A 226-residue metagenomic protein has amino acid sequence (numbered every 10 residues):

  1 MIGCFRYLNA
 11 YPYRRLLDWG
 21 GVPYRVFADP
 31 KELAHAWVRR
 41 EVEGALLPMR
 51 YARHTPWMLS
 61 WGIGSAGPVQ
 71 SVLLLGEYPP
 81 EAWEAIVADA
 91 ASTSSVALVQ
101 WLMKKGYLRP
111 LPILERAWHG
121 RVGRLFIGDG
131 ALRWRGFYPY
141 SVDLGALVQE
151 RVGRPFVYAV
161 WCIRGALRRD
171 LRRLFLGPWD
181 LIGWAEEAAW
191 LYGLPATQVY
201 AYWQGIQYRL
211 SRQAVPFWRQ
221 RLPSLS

Functional and structural regions predicted by a protein language model:
M1-G21, F27, V69-V122, P216: Bilobed "Venus flytrap"/periplasmic-binding protein-like clamshell domains and structurally analogous long
I2, W37, M103, L174-L176 (+1 more regions): A residue-level signal for conserved active-site and pocket-lining positions in enzyme catalytic cores
C4-N9, F27-P30, R40-W61, L125-L132 (+1 more regions): Beta->alpha turn/N-cap motifs
E32-A36, R121: Short, hydrophobic alpha-helical packing/hinge segments within bilobed ligand-binding/sensory domains
A45, R53-T55, A66-P68, S95-V96: Short active-site-adjacent helix-start/loop capping segments
I63-E81, R151-A166: Hydrophobic/proline-rich hinge and linker segments of small-molecule sensing/allosteric domains, predominantly
L111-A189: Pocket-lining segment of extracytoplasmic ligand-binding domains
A188-S226: An extracytoplasmic/periplasmic, membrane-proximal ligand-sensing/linker region
